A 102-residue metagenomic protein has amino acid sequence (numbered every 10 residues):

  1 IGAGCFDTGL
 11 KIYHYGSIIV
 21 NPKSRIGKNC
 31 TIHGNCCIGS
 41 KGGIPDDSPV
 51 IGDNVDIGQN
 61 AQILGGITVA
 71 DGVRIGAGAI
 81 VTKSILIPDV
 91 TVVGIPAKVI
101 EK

Functional and structural regions predicted by a protein language model:
G2-A3, T8-G9, Y13-P22, G27-K28 (+12 more regions): Left-handed beta-helix
